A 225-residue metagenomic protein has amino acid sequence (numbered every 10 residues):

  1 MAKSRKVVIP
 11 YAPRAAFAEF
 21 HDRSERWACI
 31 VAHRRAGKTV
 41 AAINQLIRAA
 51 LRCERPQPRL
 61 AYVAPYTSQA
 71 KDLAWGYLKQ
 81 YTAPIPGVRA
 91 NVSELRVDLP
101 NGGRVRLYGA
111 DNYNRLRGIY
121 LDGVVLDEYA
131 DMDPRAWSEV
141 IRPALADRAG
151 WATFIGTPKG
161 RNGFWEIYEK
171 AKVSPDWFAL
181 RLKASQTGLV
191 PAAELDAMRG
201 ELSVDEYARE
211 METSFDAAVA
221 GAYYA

Functional and structural regions predicted by a protein language model:
M1-W27: Pre-P-loop entry segment of helicase/translocase ATPase cores
E25-E94, L182: Conserved P-loop
W27-C29, R59-A61, V105, G123 (+1 more regions): Residue-level preference for the first positions of well-ordered beta-strands
R35-A36, T67-Q69, K159-R161, T187 (+1 more regions): Short, solvent-exposed loop/turn segments at secondary-structure junctions
T67-D122, F215: Inter-Walker segment of RecA-like/P-loop motor cores
D127-Y129: Walker B catalytic acidic pair
D131-L202: ASCE P-loop NTPase helicase motor core
T187-A225: ATPase catalytic-site recognition across NTP-hydrolyzing enzymes
